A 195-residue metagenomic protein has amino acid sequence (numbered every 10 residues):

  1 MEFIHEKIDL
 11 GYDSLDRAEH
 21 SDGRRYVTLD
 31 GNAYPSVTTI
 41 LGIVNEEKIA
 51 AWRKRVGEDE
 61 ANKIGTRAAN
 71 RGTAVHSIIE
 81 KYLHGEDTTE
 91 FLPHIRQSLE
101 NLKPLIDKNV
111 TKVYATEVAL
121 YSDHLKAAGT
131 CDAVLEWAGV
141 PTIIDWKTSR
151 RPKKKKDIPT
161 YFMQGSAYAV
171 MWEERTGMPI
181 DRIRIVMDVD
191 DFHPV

Functional and structural regions predicted by a protein language model:
M1-A128: Metal-dependent nuclease catalytic cores that hydrolyze phosphodiester bonds in DNA/RNA, characterized by
Y114-V195: Mg2+/Mn2+-dependent nuclease catalytic core
